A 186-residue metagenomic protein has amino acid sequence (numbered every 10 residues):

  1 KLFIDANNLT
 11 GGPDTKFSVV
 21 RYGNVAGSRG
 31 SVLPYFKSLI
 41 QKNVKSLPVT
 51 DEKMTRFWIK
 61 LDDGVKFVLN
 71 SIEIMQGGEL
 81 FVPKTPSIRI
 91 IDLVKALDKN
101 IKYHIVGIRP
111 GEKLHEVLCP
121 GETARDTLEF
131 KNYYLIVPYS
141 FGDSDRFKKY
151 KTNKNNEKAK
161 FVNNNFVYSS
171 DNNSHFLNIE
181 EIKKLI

Functional and structural regions predicted by a protein language model:
F3-I186: Strand-loop microenvironment adjacent to phosphate/nucleotide-handling motifs in alpha/beta enzyme folds
